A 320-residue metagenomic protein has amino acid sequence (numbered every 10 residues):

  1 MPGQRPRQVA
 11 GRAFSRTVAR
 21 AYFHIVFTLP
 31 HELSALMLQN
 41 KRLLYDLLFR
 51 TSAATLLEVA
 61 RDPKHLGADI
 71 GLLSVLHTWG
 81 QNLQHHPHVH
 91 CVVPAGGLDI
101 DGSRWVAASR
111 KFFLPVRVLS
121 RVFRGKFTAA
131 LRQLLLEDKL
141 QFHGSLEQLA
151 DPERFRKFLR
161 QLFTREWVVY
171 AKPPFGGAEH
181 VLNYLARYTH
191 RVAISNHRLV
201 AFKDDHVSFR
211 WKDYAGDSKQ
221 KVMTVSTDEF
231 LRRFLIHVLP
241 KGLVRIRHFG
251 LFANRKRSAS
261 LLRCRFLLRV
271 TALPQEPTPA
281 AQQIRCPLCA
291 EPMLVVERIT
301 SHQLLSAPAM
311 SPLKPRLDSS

Functional and structural regions predicted by a protein language model:
M1-S320: Beta->alpha loop/short-helix hinge microenvironment recognizer with preference for catalytic Tyr/His contexts
